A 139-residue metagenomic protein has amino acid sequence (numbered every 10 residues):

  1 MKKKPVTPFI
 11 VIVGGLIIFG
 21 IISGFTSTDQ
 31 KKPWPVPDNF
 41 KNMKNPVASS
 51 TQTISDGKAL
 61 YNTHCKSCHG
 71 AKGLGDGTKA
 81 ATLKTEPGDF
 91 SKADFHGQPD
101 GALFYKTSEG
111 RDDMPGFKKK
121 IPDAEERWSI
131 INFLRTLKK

Functional and structural regions predicted by a protein language model:
K2-I12: Bacterial N-terminal signal peptides that target proteins for export
I12-I21: Bacterial N-terminal signal peptides
G20-Q30: Bacterial Sec-dependent signal peptides at the C-terminal "C-region" and cleavage site
Q30-L60: Electrostatic cytochrome c docking/interface patches
P46-V47, K72, D89, D113-G116: Conserved beta-strand positions that form and line the central face of beta-propeller blades
T51-L74, A80, L103, S108-E109: Sequence/structural segment immediately N-terminal to covalent heme-attachment motifs in c-type and related
T85-G101, F117-R127: Electron-transfer interface patches adjacent to heme c in soluble/periplasmic c-type cytochromes and di-/multiheme
K106-D113, K118-K139: C-terminal capping alpha-helices of c-type cytochrome domains
